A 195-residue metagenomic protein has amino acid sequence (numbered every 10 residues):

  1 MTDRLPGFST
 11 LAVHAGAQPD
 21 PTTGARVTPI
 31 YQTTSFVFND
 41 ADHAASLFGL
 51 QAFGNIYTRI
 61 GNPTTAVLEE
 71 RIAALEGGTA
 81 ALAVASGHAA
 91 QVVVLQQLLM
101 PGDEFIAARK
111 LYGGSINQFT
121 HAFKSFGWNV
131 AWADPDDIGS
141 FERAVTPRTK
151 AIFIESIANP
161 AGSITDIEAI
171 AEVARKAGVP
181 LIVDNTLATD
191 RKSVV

Functional and structural regions predicted by a protein language model:
T2-N62, E70-R71: N-terminal "arm"/small-domain region of PLP-dependent enzymes with the aminotransferase-like
T2-R4, A12-H14, Q18-P21, A81-V195: Conserved PLP-enzyme active-site core in the AAT-like
D40-V92, G114-H121: Conserved N-terminal alpha-helix of the aminotransferase class I/II PLP-enzyme fold
